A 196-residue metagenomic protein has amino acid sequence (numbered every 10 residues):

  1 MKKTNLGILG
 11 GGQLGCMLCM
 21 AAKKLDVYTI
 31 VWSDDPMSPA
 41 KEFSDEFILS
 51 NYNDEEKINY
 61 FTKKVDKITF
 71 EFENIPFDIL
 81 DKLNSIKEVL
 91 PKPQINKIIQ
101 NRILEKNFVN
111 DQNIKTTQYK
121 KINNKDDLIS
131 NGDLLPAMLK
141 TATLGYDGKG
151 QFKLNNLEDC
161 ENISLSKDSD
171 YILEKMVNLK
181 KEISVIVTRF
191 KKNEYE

Functional and structural regions predicted by a protein language model:
M1-L104: ATP-binding N-terminal substructure of ATP-dependent carboxylate-amine bond-forming enzymes
I98-E196: Active-site nucleotide/adenylate-binding loops and adjacent lid/helix of ATP-dependent enzymes
